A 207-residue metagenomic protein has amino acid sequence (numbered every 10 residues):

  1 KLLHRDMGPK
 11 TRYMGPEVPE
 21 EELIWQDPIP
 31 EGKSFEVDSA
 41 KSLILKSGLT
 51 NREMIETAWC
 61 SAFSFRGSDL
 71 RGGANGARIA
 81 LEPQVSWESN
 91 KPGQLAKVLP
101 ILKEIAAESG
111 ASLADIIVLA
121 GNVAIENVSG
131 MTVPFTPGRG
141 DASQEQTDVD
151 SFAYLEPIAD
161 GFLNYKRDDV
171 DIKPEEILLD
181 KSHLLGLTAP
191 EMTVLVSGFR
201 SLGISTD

Functional and structural regions predicted by a protein language model:
K1-D207: Long, well-ordered alpha/beta core segments of mature domains
